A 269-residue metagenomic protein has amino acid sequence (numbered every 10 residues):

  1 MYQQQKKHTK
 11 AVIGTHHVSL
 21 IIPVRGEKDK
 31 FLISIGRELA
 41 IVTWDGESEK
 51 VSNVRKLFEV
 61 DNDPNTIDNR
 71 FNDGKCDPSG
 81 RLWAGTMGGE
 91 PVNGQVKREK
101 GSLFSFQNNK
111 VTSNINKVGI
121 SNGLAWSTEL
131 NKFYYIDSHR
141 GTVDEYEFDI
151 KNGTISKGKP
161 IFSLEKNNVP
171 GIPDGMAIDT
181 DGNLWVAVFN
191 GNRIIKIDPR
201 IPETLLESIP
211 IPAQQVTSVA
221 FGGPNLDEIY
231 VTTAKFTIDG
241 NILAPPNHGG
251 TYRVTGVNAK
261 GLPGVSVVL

Functional and structural regions predicted by a protein language model:
Y2-T43, S52-I67: Blade-loop segments of beta-propeller domains
K6-I13, N53-P64, K110-N116, G158-N167 (+1 more regions): A short beta-strand motif characteristic of beta-propeller blades
T15-F31, N62-R81, K100-S102, N114-K132 (+2 more regions): Beta-rich, blade/repeat-based domains predominating in secreted/periplasmic proteins but also intracellular
L32-G36, L82-E90, G94, F133-R140 (+2 more regions): Conserved beta-strand positions in repeat-built beta-propeller and related beta-rich domains
E38-A40, G94, G101-F104, T142-D144 (+2 more regions): A short loop-to-beta-strand structural motif that recurs across blades of beta-propeller domains
V42-E49, V92, Y146-T154, P199-I201 (+1 more regions): Short loop/turn segments immediately following beta-strands, especially the blade-tip and inter-blade linker loops
G46-N93, K97-K100, K110: Asp-box/WD-like beta-propeller blade repeats and closely related beta-sheet repeat scaffolds
G141-T142, S163-L205: Loop/turn-rich, solvent-exposed surfaces of beta-rich toroidal or solenoidal domains
